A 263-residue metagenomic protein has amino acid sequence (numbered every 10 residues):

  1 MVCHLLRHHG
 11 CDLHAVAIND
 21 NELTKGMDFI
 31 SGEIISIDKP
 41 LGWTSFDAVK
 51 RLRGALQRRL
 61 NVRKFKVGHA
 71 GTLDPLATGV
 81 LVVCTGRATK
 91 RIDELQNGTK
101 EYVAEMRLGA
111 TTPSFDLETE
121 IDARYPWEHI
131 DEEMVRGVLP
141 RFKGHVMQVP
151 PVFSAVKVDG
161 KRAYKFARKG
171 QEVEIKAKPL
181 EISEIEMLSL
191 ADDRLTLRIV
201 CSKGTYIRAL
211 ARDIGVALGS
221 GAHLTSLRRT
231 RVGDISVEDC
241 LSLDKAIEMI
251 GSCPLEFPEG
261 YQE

Functional and structural regions predicted by a protein language model:
C3-L6, G10-E263: Catalytic/RNA-binding core of pseudouridine synthases
